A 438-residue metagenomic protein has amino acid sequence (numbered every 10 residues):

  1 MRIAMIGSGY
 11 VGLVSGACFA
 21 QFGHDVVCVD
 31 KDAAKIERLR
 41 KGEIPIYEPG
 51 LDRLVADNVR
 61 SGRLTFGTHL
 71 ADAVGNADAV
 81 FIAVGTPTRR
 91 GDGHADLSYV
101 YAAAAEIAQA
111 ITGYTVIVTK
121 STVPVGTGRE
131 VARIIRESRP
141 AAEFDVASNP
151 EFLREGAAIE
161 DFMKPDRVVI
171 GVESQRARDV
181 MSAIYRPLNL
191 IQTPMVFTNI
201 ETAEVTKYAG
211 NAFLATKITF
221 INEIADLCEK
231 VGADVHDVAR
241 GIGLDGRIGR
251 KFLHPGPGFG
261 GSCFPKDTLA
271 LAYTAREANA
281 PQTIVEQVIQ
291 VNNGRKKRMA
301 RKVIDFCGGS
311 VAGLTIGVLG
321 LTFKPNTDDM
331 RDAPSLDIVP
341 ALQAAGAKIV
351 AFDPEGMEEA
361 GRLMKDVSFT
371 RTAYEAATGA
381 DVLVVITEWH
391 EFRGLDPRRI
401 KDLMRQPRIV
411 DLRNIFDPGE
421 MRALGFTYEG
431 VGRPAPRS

Functional and structural regions predicted by a protein language model:
M1-S438: Structural/interface elements that position substrates and couple domains in central-metabolism enzymes
